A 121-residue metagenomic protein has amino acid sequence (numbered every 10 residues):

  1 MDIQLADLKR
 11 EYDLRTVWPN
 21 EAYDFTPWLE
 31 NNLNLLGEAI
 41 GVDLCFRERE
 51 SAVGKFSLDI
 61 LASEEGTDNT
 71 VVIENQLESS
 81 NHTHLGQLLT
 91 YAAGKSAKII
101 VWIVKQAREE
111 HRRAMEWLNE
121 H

Functional and structural regions predicted by a protein language model:
M1-H121: Charged, terminal alpha-helix-loop-beta segments that serve as non-catalytic nucleic-acid engagement and/or assembly
